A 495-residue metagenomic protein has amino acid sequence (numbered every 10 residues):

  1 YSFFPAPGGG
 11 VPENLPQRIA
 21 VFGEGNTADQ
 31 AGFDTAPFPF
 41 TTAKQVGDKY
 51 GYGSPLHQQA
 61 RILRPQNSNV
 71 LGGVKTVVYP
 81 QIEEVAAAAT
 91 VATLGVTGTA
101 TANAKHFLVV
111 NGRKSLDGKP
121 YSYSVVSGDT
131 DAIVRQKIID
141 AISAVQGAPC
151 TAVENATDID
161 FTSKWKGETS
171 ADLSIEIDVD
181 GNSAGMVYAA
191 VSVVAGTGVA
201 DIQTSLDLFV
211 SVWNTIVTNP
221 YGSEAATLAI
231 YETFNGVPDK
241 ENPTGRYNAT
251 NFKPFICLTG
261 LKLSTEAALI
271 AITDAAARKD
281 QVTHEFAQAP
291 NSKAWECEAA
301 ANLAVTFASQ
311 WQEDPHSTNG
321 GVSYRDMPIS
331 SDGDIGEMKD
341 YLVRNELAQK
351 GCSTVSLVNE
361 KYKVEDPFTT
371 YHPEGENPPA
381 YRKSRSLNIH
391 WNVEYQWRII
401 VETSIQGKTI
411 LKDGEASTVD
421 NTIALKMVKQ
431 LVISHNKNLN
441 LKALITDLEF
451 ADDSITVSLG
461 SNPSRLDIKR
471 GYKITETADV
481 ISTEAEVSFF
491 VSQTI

Functional and structural regions predicted by a protein language model:
Y1-K75, T318-G336, D340-I495: Structured, hydrophobic secondary-structure cores that serve as assembly/anchoring elements
Y1-V125, S163, A189-S211, P220-E224 (+2 more regions): Structural signature of extracellular appendage/secretion-system components
T42-Y50, T99-E176, V217, G236: Extended, beta-strand-rich, solvent-exposed assembly scaffolds of outer structural proteins
A86, A100-A102, A152-D158, V179 (+1 more regions): Short, ordered beta-strand-loop transition motifs
R135, I139, Q203-L206, Y231 (+1 more regions): Extracytoplasmic/secreted envelope proteins and their assembly/folding machinery, especially bacterial periplasmic
I138, I177-G196: Long, contiguous, compositionally biased segments that the model treats as domain-scale units
D140, V210-D413: A glycine- and small-residue-enriched flexible loop/hinge signal that marks low-structured segments
T169-A184, D274: Extended Gly/Ser/Thr-rich low-complexity repeat segments, especially those forming or decorating extracellular
